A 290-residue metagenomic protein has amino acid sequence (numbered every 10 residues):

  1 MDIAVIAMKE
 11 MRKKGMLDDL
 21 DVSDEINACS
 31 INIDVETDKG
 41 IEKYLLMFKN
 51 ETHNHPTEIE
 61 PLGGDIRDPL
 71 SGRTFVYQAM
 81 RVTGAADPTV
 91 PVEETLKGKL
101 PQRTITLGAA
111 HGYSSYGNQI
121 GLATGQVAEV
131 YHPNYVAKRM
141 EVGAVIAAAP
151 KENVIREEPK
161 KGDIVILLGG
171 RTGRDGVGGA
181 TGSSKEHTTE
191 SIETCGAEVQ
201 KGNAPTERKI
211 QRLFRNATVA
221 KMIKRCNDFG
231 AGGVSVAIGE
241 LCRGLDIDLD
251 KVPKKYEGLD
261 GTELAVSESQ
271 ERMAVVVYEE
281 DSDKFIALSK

Functional and structural regions predicted by a protein language model:
M1-K290: Glycine/proline-enriched, intrinsically flexible loops and inter-domain linkers
